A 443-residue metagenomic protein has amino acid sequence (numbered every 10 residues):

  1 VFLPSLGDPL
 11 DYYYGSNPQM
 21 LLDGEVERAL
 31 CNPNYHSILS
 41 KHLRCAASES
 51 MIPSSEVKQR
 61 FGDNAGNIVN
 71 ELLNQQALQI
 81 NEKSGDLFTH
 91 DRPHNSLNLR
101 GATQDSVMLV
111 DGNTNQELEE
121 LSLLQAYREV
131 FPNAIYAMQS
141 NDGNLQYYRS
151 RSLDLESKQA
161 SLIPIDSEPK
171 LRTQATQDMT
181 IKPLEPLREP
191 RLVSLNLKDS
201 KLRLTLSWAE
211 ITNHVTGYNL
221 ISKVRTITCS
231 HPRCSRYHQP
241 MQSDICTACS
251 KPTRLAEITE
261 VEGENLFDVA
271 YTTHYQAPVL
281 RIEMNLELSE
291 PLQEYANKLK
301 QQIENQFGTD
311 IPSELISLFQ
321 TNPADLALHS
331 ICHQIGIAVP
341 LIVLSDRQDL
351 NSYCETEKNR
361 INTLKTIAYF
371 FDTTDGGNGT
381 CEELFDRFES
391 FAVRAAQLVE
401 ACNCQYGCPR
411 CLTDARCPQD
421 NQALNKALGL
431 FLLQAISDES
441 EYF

Functional and structural regions predicted by a protein language model:
V1-D23, N32, S37, H42-K58 (+3 more regions): Extended Lys/Arg-rich polyanion-binding regions
V26: Glycine-rich, flexible loop/turn motifs
D63-N81, L145: Basic amphipathic alpha-helical segments that dock to polyanions
G85-T89: Minor-groove-contacting beta-hairpin "wing" of winged helix-turn-helix DNA-binding domains
G407: Aromatic/histidine-rich interaction motifs
Q434-F443: Short Fe-S-cluster ligation motifs
